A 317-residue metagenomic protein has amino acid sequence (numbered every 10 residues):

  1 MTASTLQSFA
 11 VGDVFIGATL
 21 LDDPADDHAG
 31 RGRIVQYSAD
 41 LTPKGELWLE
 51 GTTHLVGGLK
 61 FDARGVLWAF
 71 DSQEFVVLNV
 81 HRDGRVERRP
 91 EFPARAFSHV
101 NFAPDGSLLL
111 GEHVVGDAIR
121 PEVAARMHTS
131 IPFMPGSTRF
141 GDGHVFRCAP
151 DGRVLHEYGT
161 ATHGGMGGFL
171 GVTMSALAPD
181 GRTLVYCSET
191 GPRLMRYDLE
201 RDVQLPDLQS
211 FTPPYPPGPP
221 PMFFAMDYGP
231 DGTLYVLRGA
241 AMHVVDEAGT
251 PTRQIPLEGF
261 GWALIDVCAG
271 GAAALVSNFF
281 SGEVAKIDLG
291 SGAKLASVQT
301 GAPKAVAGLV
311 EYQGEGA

Functional and structural regions predicted by a protein language model:
M1-A39, G45-A63: Beta-strand-rich domains and repeat architectures in extracellular enzymes and scaffolds, especially beta-propellers
A3-L6, T53-K60, A94-P104, M166-A176 (+3 more regions): Repeated scaffold domains used in trafficking and secretory/extracellular systems, primarily beta-propellers
G12-A29, G111-F140: Short, conserved, GDST-rich strand-edge loop motifs in beta-rich repeat architectures
D13-I16, V66-A69, L108-L109, T183-Y186 (+2 more regions): Conserved beta-propeller blade signature
T19-L21, A29, S72, H113-V115 (+3 more regions): Short loop/turn segments immediately following the C-termini of beta-strands
R31-V35, V76-L78, G143-F146, R193-M195 (+2 more regions): A short loop-to-beta-strand structural motif that recurs across blades of beta-propeller domains
S38-T42, V80-R85, A149-R153, D198-D202 (+2 more regions): Short loop/turn segments that connect beta-strands within beta-propeller blades
G45-T52, G152-L170, V203-P219, L257 (+1 more regions): Surface-exposed loop and turn segments in beta-propeller and other repeat-based domains that flank or scaffold
